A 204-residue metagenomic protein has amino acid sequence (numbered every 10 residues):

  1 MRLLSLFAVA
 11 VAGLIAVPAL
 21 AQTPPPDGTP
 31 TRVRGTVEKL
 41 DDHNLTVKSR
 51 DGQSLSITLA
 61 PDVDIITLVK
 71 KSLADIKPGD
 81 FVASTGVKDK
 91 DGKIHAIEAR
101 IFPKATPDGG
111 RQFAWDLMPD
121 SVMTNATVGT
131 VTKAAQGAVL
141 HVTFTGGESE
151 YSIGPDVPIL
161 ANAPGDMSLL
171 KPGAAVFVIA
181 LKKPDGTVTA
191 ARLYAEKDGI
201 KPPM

Functional and structural regions predicted by a protein language model:
L3-S5, A16-M204: Short, flexible, surface-exposed loop segments at domain boundaries
